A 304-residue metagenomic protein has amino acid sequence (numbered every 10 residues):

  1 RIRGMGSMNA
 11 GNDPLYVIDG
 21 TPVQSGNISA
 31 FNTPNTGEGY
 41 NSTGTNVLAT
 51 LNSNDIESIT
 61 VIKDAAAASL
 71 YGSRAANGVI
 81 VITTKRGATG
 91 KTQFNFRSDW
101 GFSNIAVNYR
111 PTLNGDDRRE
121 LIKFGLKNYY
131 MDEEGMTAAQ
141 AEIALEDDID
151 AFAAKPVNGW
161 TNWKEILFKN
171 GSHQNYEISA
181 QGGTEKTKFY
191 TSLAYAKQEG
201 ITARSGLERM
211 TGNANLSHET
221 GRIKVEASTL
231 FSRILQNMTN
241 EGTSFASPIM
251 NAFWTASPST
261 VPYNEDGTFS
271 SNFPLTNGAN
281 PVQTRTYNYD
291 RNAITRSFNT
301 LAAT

Functional and structural regions predicted by a protein language model:
M8-A10, P14, Q24-L48, G78 (+4 more regions): Residues embedded in well-ordered regular secondary structure
G20, I59-T60, I80-I82: Non-catalytic regulatory/gating segments with a bias toward low-complexity or hydrophobic composition
P22-V23, F269: Short, solvent-exposed loop/turn motifs
G44, L51-A67, A76, H173-E241 (+1 more regions): Surface-exposed extracellular loop regions of Gram-negative outer-membrane beta-barrel proteins
A66, G72-R74, T84-R86: Periplasmic N-terminal soluble interaction domains immediately after the signal peptide in Gram-negative
P156, N237-F298: Acidic/polar loop-and-plug regions of large Gram-negative outer-membrane beta-barrel proteins
